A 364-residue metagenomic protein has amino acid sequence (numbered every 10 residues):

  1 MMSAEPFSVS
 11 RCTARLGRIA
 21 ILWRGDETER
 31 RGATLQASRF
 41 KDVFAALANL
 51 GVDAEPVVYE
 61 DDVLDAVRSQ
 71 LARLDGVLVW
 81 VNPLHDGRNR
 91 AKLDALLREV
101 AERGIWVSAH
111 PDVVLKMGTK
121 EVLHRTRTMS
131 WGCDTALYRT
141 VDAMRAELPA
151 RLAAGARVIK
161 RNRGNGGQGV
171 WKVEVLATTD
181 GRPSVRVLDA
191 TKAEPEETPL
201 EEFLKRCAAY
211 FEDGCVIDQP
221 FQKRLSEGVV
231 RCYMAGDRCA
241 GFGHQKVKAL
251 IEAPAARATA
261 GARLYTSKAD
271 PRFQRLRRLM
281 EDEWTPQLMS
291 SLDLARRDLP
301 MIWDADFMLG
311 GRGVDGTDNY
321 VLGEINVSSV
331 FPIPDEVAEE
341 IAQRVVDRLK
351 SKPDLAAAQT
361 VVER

Functional and structural regions predicted by a protein language model:
M2-L35: A short, flexible N-terminal coil/short beta segment enriched in small residues
C12-W23, R98-G104, H110-I217, S226-E227: Active-site nucleotide/adenylate-binding loops and adjacent lid/helix of ATP-dependent enzymes
G25-E147: Conserved N-proximal alpha/beta basic substrate-recognition cap immediately N-terminal to, or forming the N-lobe
D26-E27, P83-L84, V114, G164-N165 (+4 more regions): Short, solvent-exposed loop/turn segments at secondary-structure junctions
A154, E227-V229, P300-D304: Short beta-strand-initiation
G167-D293, M308-G311, V321: Phosphate-binding site of ATP-dependent enzymes
D293-D304, M308-R364: C-terminal active-site "lid" helix and adjoining low-complexity regulatory extension at the edge of ATP-using catalytic
